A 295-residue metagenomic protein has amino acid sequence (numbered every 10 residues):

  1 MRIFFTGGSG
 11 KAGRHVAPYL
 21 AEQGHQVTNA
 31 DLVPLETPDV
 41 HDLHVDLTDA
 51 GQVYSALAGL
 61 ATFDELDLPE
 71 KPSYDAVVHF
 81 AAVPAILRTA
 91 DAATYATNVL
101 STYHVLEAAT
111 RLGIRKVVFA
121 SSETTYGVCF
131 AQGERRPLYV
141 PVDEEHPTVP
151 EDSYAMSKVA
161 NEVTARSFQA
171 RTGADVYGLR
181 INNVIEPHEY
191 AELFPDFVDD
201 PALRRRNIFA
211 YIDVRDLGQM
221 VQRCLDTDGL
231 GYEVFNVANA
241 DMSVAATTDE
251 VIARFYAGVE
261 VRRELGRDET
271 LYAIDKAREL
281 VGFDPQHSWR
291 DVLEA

Functional and structural regions predicted by a protein language model:
I3-Q23: N-terminal Rossmann NAD(P)H-binding glycine-rich loop of SDR-like oxidoreductase domains
L47-T97: NAD(P)H-binding glycine-rich loop region in Rossmannoid oxidoreductase-like domains and their noncatalytic homologs
A96, Q132-G173: Catalytic helix-loop patch of NAD(P)-dependent Rossmann-fold dehydrogenases
H104-E151: Conserved Rossmann-fold NAD(P)-dependent oxidoreductase catalytic core, especially the SDR/UDP-sugar
S121, E162-P187: Conserved beta-loop-beta element that borders a ligand/cofactor-binding pocket
E144-E151, G178-I212: A conserved pocket-lining segment of Rossmann-fold NAD(P)-dependent short-chain dehydrogenase/reductase
R171-D175, V184-V198, R223-V234: Glycine/proline-rich active-site loop of Rossmann-fold NAD(P)-dependent oxidoreductases
R215-A295: C-terminal substrate-binding subdomain of Rossmann-fold SDR/epimerase-dehydratase oxidoreductases
